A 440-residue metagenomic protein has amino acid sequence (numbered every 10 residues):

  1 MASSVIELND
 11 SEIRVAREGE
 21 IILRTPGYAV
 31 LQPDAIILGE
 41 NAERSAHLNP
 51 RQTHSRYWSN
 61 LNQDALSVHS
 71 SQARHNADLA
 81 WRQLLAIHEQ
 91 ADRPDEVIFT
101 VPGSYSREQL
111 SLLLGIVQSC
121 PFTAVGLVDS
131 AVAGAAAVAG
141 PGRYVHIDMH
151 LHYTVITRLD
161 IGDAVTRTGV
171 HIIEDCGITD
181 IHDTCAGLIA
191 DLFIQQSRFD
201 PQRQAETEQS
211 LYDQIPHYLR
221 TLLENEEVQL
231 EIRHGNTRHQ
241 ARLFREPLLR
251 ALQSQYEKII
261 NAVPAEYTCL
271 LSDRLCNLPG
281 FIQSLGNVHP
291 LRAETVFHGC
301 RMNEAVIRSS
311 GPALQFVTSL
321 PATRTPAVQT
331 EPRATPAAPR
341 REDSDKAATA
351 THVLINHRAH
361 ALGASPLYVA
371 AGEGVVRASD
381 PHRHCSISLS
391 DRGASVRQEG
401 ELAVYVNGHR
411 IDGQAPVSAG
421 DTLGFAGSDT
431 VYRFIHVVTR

Functional and structural regions predicted by a protein language model:
M1-T25, A29-Q32, V138-T168, C185 (+2 more regions): Gly/Thr-rich phosphate-binding beta-strand-loop-beta motif of the actin/hexokinase/Hsp70
E7-D10, V101-S104, D148-H150, L271-C276 (+1 more regions): Structural motif
S11-T100, L230: Conserved phosphate-binding loops in N-terminal lobes of ATP-dependent enzymes of the actin/Hsp70/sugar-kinase
R93-S104, Q202, N261-C276: Short glycine-rich phosphate-binding loop at a beta-alpha junction
F99, E108-Q195, S254, D273-L275 (+1 more regions): Small-residue (GG/TT-enriched) beta-loop-alpha framework at ligand/catalytic clefts
D160-L243, D273-C276: Phosphate-binding glycine-rich/basic clefts of nucleotide- and phosphate-handling proteins, predominantly
T221-P336, D345, G363-P366, A371-E373 (+1 more regions): Helical "lid/coupling" subdomains associated with nucleotide-phosphate turnover
T351-R440: Forkhead-associated
